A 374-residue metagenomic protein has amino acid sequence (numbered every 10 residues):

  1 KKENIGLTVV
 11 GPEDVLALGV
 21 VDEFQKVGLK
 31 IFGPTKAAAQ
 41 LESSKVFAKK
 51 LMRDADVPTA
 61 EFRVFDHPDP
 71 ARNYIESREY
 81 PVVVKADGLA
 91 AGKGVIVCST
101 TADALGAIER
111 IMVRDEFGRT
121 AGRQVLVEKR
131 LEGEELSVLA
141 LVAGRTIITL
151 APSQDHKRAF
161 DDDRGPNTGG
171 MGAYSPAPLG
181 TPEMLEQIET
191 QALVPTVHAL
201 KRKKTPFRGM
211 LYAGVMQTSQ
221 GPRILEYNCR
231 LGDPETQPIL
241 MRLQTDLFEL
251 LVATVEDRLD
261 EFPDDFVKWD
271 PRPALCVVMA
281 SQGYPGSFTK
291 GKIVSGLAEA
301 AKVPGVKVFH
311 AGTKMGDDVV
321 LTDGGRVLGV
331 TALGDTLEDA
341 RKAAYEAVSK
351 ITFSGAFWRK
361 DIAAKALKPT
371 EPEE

Functional and structural regions predicted by a protein language model:
K2-E3, R78: Active-site charged/polar residues at nucleotide-handling catalytic sites that mediate phosphoryl, nucleotidyl
G6-S44, D56-F65: A short, GP-enriched loop/loop-strand-helix hinge that lies immediately N-terminal to, or at the N-terminal rim
E79-T100: Conserved anion/nucleotide-ligand pocket segment
G92-G94, L275, G324-G329: Short amphipathic alpha-helical segments
C98-Q237: Internal nucleotide-binding/catalytic subdomain
E189-L211, N228-G305, K314: Active-site "cap" helix and flanking loop/linker of ATP-utilizing ligase/carboxylase catalytic domains
T313-D317, L321-E374: Generic C-terminus detector
